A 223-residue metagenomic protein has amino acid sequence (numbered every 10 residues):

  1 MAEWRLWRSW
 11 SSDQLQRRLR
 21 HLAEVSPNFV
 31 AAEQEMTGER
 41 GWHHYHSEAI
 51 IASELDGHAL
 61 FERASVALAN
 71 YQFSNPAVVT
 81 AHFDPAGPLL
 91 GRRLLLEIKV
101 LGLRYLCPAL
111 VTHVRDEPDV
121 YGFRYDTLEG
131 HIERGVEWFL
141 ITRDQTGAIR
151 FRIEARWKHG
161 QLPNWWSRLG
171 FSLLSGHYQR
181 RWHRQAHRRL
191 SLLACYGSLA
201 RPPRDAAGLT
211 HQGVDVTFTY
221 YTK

Functional and structural regions predicted by a protein language model:
M1-V100, V216-K223: Hydrophobic ligand-binding cavity/cleft-lining segments
W7, W166-F218: A conserved amphipathic terminal alpha-helix motif
A31, A49, L96, H113 (+2 more regions): Hydrophobic side chains in beta-strands
Y45-S47, L94-L96, C107-A109, F123 (+1 more regions): Hydrophobic residues positioned within well-ordered beta-strands of beta-sheet architectures
E62, Y125, R188: Replace "anionic and nucleotidyl ligands
S65-F73, G130, T146, R188 (+1 more regions): Short, intrinsically disordered, mixed-charge
L101-A148, T222: Hydrophobic-ligand binding "helix-grip"
L128-S175: Beta-strand/loop substructures that line and gate deep hydrophobic ligand-binding cavities in soluble
